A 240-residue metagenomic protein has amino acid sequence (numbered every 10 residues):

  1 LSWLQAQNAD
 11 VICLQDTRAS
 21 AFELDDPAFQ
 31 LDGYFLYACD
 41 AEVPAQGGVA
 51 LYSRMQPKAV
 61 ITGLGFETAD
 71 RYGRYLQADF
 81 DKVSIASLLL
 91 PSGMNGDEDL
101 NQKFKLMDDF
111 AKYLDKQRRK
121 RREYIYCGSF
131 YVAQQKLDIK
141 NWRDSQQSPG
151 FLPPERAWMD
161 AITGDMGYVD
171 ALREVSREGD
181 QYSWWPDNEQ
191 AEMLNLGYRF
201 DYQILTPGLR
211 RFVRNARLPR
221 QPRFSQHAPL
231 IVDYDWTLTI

Functional and structural regions predicted by a protein language model:
L4-V11, D32-F35, L106-L196, F200: Metal-dependent phosphoesterases centered on the DNase I-like endonuclease/exonuclease/phosphatase
T17, F130, A228: Active-site metal-binding loops of divalent metal-dependent hydrolases
T17-S20, L24-G93: Structured beta-strand-rich core segments of catalytic domains in phosphoester-bond hydrolases
P44-V60, G179, E189-R211: Conserved beta strand-loop-helix elements of the APE1-like EEP
R54, A78-D81, T206-P207, V232-T237: Active-site beta-strand termini and strand-to-loop segments that position acidic
G65-F66, L90-D108, R143-Q147: Surface-exposed cleft-lining segments at the edges of enzyme active sites
R217-I240: Surface polyanion/phosphate-binding segment centered on an Asp-His-Pro turn
